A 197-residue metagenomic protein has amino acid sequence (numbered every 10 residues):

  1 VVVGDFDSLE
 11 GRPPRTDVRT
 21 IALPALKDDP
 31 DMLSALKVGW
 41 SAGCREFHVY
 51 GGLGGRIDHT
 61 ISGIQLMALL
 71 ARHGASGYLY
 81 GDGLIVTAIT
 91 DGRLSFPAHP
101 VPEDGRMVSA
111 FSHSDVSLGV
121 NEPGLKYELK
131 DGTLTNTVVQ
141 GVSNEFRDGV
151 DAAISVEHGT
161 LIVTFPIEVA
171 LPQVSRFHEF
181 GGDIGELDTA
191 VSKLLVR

Functional and structural regions predicted by a protein language model:
V1-H73: Acidic/Gly/His-enriched mid-domain segments of enzyme catalytic cores or analogous surface patches that mediate
R12-R15, A42-E46, G74-G77, V116-N121 (+1 more regions): Generic detector of short, locally flexible boundary/turn motifs and exposed helical patches
D17-V18, G43-R45, H73-S76, G105 (+2 more regions): Short coil/turn connectors at secondary-structure junctions
R19, P24, G74-Y78, G105-S109 (+1 more regions): A glycine-rich helix N-cap at a beta->alpha junction
A25, L84, D115: Residues that form or immediately flank small-molecule/cofactor binding pockets and catalytic motifs
Y50-G52, Y80-G81, F111: Short beta-strand segments
L69-V86: Short, acidic/small-residue loops that bind anionic groups at enzyme active sites
I89-R197: Long, charged alpha-helical interface segments
